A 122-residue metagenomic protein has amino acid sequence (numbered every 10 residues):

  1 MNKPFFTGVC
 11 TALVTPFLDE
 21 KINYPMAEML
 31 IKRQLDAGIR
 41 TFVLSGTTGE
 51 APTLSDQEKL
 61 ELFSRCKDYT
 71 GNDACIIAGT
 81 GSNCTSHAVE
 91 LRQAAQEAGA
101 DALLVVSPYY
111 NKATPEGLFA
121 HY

Functional and structural regions predicted by a protein language model:
N2-T11, T15-Y122: Active-site beta->alpha loop and helix N-cap motifs at the rims of alpha/beta catalytic domains
